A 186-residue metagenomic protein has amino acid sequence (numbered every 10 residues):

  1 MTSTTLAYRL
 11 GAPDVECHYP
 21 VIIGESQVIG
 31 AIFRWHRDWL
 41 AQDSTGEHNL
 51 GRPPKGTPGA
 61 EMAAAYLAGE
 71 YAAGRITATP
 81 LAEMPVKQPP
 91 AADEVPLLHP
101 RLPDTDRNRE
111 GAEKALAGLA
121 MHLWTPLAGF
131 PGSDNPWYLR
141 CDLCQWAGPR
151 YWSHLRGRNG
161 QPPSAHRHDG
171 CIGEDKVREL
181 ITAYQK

Functional and structural regions predicted by a protein language model:
M1-K186: Functional cation/ligand-contacting sites centered on basic and imidazole/sulfhydryl donors
